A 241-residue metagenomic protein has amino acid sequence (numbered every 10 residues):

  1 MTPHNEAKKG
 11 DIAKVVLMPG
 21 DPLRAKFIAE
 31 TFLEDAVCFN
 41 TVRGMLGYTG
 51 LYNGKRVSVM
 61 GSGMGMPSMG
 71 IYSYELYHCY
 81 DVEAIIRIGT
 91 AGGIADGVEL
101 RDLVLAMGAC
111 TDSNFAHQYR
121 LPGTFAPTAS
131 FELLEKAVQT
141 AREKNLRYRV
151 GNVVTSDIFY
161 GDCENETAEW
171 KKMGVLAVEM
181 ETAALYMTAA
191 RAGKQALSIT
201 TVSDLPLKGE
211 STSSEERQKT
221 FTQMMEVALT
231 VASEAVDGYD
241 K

Functional and structural regions predicted by a protein language model:
M1-P127, F131-E135: Metabolite-binding pocket within alpha/beta catalytic cores that recognizes anionic/polar moieties
M18, A25, G65-M69, A126 (+5 more regions): Generic structural signal for well-ordered, non-membrane alpha-helical segments in soluble metabolic enzymes
P22, G92, A109, V154-I158 (+3 more regions): Glycine-rich beta-alpha junction loops
E34-T41, N145-G151, V236-K241: Flexible, glycine/charged-enriched surface loops at secondary-structure junctions
T124-M173: Active-site rim beta-loop-alpha module in soluble metabolic enzymes
K136-K144, T188, V227-G238: Generic non-transmembrane alpha-helical segments
E164-L205: A C-terminal functional module that forms or caps the active site or interfaces directly with catalytic machinery
P206-K241: His/Asp/Glu-rich mid-to-C-terminal helical/loop segments that flank catalytic regions of hydrolases
